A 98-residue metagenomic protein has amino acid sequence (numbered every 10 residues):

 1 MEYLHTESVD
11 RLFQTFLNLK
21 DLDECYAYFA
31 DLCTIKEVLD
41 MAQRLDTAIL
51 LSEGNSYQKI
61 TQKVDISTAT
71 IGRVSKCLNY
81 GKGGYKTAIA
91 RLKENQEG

Functional and structural regions predicted by a protein language model:
M1-L17: General nucleic-acid-binding
S8-L12, Y28, D46, T70: A general alpha-helix detector
D23-Q43: Short, Lys/Arg-enriched anionic-surface-contact patches
M41-N55: Short, amphipathic alpha-helical "recognition" segments used to contact nucleic acids or chromatin
K59-V64, I71: Short alpha-helical "recognition helix" segments of helix-turn-helix
S75-L78: DNA major-groove recognition helix of helix-turn-helix
G81-G84: Residue cluster at the C-terminal edge of the helix-turn-helix DNA-binding motif
A88-G98: Intrinsically disordered, low-complexity basic tails/linkers immediately adjacent to helix-turn-helix/homeobox/MYB/SANT
